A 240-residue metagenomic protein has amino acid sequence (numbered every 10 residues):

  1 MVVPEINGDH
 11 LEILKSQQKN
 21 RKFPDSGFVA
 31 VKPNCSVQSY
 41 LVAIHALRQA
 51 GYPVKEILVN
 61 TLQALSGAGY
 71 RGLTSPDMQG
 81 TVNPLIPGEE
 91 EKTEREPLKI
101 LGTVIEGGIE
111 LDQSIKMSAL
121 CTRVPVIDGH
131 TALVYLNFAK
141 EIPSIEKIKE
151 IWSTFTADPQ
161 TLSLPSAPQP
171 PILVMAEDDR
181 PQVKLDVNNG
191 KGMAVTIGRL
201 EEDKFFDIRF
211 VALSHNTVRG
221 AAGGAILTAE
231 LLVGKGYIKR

Functional and structural regions predicted by a protein language model:
M1-Q79, K116, V195-T196, L200-K204 (+2 more regions): N-terminal Rossmann-like NAD(P) cofactor-binding subdomain of oxidoreductases, focused on the glycine-rich
A30-K32, L133-F138, R209-S214: Short glycine-rich or small-residue beta-strand-to-loop segments that form or flank ligand, phosphate, metal/Fe-S
P33, N83-G88, H215-V218: Hydrophobic alpha-helical scaffolding
V37-L41, E91, I142, R219-A222: Loop/helix-junction capping segments adjacent to catalytic residues or to phosphate/diphosphate-binding pockets
K55-T61, L65-D207: C-terminal substrate-binding/catalytic lobe of Rossmann-fold NAD(P)-dependent oxidoreductases
T122-V126, S214-R219: Glycine-rich phosphate/pyrophosphate-binding beta-alpha loops
K147-I151, G224, R240: Composition- and surface-driven signal marking solvent-exposed, interaction-prone regions in large proteins
L164, K239-R240: Short, flexible loop/turn segments with low-complexity composition
